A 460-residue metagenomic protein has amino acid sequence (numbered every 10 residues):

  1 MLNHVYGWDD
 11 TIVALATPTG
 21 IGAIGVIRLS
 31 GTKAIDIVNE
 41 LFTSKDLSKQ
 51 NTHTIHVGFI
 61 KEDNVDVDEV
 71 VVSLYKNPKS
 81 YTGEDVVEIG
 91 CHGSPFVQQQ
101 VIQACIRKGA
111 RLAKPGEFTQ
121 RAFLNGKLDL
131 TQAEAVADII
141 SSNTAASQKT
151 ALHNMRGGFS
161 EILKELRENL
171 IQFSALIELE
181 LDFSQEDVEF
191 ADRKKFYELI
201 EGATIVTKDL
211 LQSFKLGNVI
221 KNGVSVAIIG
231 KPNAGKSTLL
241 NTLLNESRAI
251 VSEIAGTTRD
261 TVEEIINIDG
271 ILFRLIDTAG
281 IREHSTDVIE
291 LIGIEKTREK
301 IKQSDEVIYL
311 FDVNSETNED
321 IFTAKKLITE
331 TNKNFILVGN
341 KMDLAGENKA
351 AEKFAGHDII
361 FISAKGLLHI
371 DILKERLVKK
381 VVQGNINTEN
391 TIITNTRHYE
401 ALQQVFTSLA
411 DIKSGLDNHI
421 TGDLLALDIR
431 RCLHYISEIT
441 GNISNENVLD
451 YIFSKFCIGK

Functional and structural regions predicted by a protein language model:
M1-K149, H153, G157, T331 (+1 more regions): A glycine-rich (often HGG/GG-containing) alpha/beta subdomain
N3-L15, T19, G58, Q148-N267 (+4 more regions): C-terminal-of-GTPase-core extension/linker across diverse P-loop GTPases
V57-K76, G256-S285: Switch I (G2) and immediately adjacent beta-strands of P-loop GTPase domains
G93, L243, T278, F311-N314: Glycine-rich, N-terminal phosphate-binding loop of Rossmann-like dinucleotide-binding domains
F273, E306, I336: Short, Asp-centered acidic motifs that coordinate Mg2+ and/or phosphate in catalytic or ligand-binding sites
L275, L310, V338: Generic enzyme active-site microenvironment
E290-G293, T297: Catalytic P-loop NTP-binding/switch module of NTPases
